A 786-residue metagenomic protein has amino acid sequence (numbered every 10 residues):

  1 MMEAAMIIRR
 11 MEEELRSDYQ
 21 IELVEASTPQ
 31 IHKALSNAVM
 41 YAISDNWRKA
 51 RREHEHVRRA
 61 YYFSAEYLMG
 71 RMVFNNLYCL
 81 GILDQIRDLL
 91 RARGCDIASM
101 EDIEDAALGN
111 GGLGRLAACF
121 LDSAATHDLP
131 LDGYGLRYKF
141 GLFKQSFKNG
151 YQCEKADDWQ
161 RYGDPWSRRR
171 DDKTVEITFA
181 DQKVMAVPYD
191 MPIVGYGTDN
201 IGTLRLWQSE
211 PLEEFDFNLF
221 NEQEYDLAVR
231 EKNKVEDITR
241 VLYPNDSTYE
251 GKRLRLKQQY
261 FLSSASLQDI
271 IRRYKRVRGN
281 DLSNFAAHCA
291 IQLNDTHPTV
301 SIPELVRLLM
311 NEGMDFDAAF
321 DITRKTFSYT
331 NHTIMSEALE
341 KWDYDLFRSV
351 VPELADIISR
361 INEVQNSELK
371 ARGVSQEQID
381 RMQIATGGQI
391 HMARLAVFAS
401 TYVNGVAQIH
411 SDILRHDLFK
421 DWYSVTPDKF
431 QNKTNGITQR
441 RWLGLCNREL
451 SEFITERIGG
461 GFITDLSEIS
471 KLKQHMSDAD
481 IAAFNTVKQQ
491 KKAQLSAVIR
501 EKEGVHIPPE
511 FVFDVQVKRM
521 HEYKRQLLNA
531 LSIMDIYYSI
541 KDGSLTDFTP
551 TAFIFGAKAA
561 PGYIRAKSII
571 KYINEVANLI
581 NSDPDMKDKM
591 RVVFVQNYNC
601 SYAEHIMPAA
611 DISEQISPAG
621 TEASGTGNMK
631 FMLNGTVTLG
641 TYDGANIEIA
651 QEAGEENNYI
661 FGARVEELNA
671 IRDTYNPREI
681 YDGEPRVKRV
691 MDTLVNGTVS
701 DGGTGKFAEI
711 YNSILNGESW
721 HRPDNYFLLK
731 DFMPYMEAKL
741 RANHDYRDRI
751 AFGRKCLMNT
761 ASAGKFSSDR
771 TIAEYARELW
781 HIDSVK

Functional and structural regions predicted by a protein language model:
M1-K786: A conserved ligand/cofactor-binding region detector
